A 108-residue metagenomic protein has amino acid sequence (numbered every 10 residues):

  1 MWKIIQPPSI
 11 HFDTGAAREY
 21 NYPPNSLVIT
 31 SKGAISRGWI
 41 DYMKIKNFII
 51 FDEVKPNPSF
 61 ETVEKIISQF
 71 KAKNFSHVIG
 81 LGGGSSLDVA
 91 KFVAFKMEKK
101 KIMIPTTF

Functional and structural regions predicted by a protein language model:
M1-H77: ATP/NTP phosphate-donor binding region
E61-F108: Glycine/threonine-rich beta-strand-loop-alpha-helix active-site module that forms ligand/phosphate-binding
